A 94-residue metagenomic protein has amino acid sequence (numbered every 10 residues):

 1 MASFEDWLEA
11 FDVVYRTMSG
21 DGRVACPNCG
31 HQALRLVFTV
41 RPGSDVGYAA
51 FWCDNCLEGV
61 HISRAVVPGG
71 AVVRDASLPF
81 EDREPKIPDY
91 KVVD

Functional and structural regions predicted by a protein language model:
M1-R23, R64-D94: Short, intrinsically disordered terminal segments enriched in charged and Pro/Gly residues
T17, P27, P42-S44: Sterically constrained small-residue positions within well-ordered secondary structures of folded domains
D21-V24, Y48-F51: Disulfide-bonded cysteine motifs in exported proteins
C26-C29, C53-C56: Short cysteine-rich clusters marking metal-coordination/redox-active sites
H31-R35, H61: Short functional micro-motifs and their immediate structural scaffolds
F38, I62-A65: Extracellular/mature segments of secreted proteins
T39-A50: Short linker/helix segments within small regulatory modules
C56-I62: Short Cys/His-centered divalent metal-binding micro-motifs
